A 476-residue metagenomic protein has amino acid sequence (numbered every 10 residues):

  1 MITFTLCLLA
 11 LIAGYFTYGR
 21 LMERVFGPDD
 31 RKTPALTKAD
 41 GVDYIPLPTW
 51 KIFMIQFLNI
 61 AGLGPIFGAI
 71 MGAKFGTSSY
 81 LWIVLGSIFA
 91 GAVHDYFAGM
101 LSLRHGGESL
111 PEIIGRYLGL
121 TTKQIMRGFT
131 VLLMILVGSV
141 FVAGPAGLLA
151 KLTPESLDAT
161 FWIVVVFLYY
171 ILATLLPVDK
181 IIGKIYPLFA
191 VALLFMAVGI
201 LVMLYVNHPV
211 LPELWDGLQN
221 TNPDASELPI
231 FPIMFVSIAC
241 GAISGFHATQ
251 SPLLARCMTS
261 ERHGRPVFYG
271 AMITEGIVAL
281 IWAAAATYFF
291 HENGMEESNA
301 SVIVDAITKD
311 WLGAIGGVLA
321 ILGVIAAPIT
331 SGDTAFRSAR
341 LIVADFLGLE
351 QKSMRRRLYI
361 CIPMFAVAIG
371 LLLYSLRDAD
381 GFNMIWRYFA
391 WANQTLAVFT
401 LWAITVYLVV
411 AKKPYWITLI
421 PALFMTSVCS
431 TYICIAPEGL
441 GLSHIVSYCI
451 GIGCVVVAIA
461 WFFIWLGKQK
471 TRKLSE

Functional and structural regions predicted by a protein language model:
M1-G19, G72-S102, P111, G317 (+1 more regions): Extracellular loop-to-transmembrane helix junctions
T5, L9-G27, F129, P145-L149 (+3 more regions): Membrane-interface loop-to-helix entry segments
A10-I66, I233, H263: Membrane-interface "cap" regions at the ends of multi-pass membrane proteins
A10-L11, Y15, A90-G106, L110-L175 (+2 more regions): Helix-loop-helix module between adjacent transmembrane segments
R20-I45, A69-M71, T77, L85 (+6 more regions): Flexible loop linkers connecting adjacent transmembrane helices in multi-pass alpha-helical membrane transporters
L47-G64, L201-P209, L218-L280, L322-S331: Hydrophobic, membrane-embedded alpha-helices of multi-pass small-molecule transporters
G138-V164, A173-T174, L193-T221, Y407-K412 (+1 more regions): Hydrophobic alpha-helical segments and their helix-loop junctions in multi-pass secondary transporters
L204-W215, Y269-A306, L376-D380: Extracellular/periplasmic helix-exit of transmembrane alpha-helices
